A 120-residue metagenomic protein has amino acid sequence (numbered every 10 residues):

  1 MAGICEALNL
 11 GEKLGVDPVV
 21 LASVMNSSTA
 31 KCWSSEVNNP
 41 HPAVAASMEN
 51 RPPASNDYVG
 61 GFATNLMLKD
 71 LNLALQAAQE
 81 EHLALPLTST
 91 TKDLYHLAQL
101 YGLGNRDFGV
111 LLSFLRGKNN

Functional and structural regions predicted by a protein language model:
M1-L83, L87, K92-N119: Helical "substrate-binding/catalytic lid" subdomain of Rossmann-like NAD(P)-dependent dehydrogenases/reductases
